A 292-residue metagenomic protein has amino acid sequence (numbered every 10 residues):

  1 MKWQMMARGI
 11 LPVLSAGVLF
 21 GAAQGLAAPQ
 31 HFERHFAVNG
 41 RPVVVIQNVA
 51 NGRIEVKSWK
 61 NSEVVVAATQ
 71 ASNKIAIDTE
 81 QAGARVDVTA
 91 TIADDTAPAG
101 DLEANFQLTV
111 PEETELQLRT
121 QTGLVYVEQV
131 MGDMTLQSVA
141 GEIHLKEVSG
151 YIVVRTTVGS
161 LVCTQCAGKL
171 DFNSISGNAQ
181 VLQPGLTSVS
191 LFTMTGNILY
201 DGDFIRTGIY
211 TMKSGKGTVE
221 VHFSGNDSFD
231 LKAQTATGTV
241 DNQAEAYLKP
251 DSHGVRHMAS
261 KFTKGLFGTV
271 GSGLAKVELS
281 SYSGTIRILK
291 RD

Functional and structural regions predicted by a protein language model:
M1-D292: Intrinsically disordered, low-complexity terminal regions
